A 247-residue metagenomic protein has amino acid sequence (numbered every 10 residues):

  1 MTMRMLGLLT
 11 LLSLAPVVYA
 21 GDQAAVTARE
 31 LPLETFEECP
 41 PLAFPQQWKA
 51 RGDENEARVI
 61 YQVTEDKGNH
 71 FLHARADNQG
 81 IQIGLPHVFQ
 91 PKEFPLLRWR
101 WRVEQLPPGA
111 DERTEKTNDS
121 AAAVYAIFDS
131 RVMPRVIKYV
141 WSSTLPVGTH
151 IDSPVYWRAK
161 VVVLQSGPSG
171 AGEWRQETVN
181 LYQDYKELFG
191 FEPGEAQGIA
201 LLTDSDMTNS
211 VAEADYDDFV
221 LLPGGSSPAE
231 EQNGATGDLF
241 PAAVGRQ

Functional and structural regions predicted by a protein language model:
G7-P16: Bacterial N-terminal signal peptides
G21-G52, E230-Q247: Extracellular carbohydrate-recognition regions
F36, I199, D217-L221: Extracellular beta-strand elements of beta-rich domains used for carbohydrate recognition/degradation or cell-matrix
V59-Q82: Short carbohydrate-recognition loop motifs
P86-L97, P168-A171: Extracellular/lumenal carbohydrate-interaction signature centered on repeated Trp-anchored short motifs
R100-L106, D129, Y182-D184: Solvent-exposed strand-to-loop "edge" motifs in beta-rich extracellular domains
T117-A159: Extracellular/luminal beta-rich ligand-recognition and adhesion surfaces characterized by aromatic-Gly/Pro-enriched
D119-V124, W157-G167, A171-V211: Extracellular beta-strand ligand-recognition surfaces/modules
